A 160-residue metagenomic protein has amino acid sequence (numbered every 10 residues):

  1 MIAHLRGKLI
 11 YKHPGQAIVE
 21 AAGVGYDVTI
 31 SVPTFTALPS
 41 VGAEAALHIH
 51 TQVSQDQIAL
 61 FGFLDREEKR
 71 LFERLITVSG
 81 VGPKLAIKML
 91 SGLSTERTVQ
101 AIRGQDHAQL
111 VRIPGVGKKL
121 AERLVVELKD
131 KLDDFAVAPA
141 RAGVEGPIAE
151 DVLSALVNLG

Functional and structural regions predicted by a protein language model:
M1, L71-T77, A86-M89, A101 (+2 more regions): Residue-level recognition of specific faces of alpha-helices
M1-T77: Structure-specific DNA junction-binding interface
T51, I58-F63, P83-I102, R123-A136: Amphipathic, charged-and-aliphatic alpha-helical interface segments that function as noncatalytic docking
K69, G92, G104, G146-E150: Amphipathic alpha-helical repeat elements characteristic of tetratricopeptide repeat
V111-P114, L124: Glycine- and Gly-Pro-enriched alpha-helical subdomains that act as flexible, kink-prone "lid/hinge" or packing modules
L124-G160: Strongly charged, low-complexity linkers/loops
